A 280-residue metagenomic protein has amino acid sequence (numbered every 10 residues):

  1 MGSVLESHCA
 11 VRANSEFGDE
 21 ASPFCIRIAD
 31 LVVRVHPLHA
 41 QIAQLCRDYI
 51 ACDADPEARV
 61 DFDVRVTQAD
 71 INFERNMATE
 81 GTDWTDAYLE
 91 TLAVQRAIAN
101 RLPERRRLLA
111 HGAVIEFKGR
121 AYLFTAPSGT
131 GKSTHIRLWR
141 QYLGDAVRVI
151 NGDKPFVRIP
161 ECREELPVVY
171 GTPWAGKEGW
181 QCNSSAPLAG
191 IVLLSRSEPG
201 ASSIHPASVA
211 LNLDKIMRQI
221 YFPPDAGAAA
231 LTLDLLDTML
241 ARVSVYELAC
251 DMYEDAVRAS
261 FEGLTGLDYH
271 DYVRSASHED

Functional and structural regions predicted by a protein language model:
G2-P23, D30-L45, W84, H111-A113 (+3 more regions): Glycine-rich, often acidic-flanked micro-motifs that create phosphate/phosphodiester-binding or positioning elements
F24-C25, N72-N76, F156-V157: Short polybasic amphipathic segments
C46-I50: Short amphipathic alpha-helices in soluble, non-transmembrane regions that often serve as interface/regulatory elements
A51, A99, P103, Q141-G144: Short, intrinsically disordered, mixed-charge
A51-A99, L264-D271, A276: Charged, amphipathic alpha-helical linker segments immediately N-terminal to NTP-binding catalytic cores
G81-S128: Glycine-rich adenosyl-nucleotide cofactor-binding module
G131: Conserved glycine(s) of the Walker
H135-I136: Post-Walker A alpha-helix
